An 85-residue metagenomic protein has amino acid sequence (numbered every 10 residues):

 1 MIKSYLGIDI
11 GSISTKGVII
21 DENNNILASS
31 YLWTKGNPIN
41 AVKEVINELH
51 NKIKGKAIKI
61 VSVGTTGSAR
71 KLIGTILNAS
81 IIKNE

Functional and structural regions predicted by a protein language model:
Y5-N40, E44: Short glycine-rich, Thr/Ser-proximal phosphate-binding strand/loop in the N-terminal lobe of ATP-dependent enzymes
N23-N25, N47, T75, S80-I81: Hydrophobic alpha-helical segments
S30-T34, I53-E85: Short beta-strand-loop/turn "lid" adjacent to the catalytic site in phosphate-handling enzymes
V45-I53: Stable alpha-helical structural segments in soluble proteins, enriched in small hydrophobic residues
